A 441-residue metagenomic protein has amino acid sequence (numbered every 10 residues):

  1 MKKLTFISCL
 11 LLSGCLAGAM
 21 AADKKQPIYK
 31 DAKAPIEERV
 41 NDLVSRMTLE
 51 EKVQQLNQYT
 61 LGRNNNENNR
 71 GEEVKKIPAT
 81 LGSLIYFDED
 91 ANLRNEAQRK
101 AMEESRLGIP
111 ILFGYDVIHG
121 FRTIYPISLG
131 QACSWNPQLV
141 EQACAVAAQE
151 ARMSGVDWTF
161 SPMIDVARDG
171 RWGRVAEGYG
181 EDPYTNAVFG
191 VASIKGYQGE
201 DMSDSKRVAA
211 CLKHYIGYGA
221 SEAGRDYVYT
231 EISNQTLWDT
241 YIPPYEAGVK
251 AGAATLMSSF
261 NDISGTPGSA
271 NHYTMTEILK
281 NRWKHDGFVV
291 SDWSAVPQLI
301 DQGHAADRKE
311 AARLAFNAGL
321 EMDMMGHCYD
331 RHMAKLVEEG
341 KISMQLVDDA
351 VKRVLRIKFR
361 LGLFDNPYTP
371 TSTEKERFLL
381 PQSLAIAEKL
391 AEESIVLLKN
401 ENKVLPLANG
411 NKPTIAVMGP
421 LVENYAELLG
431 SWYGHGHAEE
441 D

Functional and structural regions predicted by a protein language model:
M1-K25: Bacterial Sec-dependent N-terminal signal peptides
G18-D441: Glycoside hydrolase catalytic-domain context in secreted enzymes
